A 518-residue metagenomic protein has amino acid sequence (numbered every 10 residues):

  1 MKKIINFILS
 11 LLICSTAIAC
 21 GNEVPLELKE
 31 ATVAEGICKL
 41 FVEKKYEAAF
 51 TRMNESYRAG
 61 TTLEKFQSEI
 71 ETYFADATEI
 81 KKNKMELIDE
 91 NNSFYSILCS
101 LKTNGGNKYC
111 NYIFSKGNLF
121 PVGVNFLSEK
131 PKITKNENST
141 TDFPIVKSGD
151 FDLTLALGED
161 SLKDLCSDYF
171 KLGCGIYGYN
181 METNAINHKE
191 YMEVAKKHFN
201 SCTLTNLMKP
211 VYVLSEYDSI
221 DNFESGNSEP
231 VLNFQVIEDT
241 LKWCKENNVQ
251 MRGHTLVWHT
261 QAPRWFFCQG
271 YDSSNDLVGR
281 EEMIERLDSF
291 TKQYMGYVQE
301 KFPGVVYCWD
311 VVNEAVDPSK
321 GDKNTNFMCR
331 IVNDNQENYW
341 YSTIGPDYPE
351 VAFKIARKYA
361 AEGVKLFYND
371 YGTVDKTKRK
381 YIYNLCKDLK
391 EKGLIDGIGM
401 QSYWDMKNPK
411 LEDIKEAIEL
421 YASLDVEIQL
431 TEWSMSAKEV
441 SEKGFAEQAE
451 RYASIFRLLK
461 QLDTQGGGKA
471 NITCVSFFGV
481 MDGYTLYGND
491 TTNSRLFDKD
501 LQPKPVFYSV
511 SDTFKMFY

Functional and structural regions predicted by a protein language model:
A19-E43: Short, low-complexity N-terminal intrinsically disordered segments enriched in polar/charged residues
E47-S96: Short solvent-exposed beta->alpha transition segments
Y57-A59, V146-L155, G175-K189, V211-V213 (+6 more regions): Acidic-and-aromatic substrate-binding clefts and catalytic sites of carbohydrate-active enzymes
L87-F143: Exposed beta-sheet edge and beta->alpha loop/turn motif
T140-S201, T205-L207: Boundary/entry segment of secreted carbohydrate-active catalytic domains
L155-L157, Y297-E300, G304, D310-G345 (+3 more regions): Aromatic-rich peripheral "rim/lid" segments of glycoside hydrolase catalytic domains that contact and position glycan
K197-N206, Y307, N313, V364-D370 (+2 more regions): Aromatic- and acid-rich polysaccharide-binding/catalytic face of secreted or lumenal carbohydrate-active enzymes
K197-S219, G226-F367, Y371-T373, V426 (+1 more regions): Substrate-binding cleft and catalytic face of glycoside hydrolase catalytic domains, especially the flexible beta-alpha
